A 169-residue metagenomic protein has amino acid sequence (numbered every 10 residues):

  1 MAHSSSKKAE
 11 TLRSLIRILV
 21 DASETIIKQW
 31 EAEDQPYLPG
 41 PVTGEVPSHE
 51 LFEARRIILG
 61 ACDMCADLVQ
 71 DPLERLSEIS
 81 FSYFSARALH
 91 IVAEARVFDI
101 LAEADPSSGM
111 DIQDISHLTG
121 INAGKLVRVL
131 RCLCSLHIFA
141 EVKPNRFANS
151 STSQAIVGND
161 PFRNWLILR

Functional and structural regions predicted by a protein language model:
M1-R169: N-terminal accessory segments
